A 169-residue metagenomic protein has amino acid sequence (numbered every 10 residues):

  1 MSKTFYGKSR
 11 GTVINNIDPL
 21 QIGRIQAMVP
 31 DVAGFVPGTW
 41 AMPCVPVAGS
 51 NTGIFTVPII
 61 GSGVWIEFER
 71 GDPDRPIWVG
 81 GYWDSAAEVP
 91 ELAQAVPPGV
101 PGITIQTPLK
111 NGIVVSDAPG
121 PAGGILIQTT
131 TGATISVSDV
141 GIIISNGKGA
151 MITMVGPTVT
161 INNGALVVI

Functional and structural regions predicted by a protein language model:
M1-M154, I169: Hydrophobic packing positions characteristic of elongated beta-solenoid/beta-helix-type spike/fiber shafts
I161: Divalent metal-coordination and catalytic microenvironments
G164-V168: Short, low-complexity, Pro/Ser/Thr/Gly-rich segments in the mature regions of secreted, periplasmic
